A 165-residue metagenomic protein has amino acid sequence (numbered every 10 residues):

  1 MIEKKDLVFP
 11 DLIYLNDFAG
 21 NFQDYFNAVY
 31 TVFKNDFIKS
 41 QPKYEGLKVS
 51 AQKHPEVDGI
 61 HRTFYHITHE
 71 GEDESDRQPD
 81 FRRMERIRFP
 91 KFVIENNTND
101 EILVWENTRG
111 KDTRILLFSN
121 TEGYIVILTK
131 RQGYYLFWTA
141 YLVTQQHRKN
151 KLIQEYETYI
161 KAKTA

Functional and structural regions predicted by a protein language model:
M1-A165: Ribonuclease/tRNase effector modules and their secretory precursors
